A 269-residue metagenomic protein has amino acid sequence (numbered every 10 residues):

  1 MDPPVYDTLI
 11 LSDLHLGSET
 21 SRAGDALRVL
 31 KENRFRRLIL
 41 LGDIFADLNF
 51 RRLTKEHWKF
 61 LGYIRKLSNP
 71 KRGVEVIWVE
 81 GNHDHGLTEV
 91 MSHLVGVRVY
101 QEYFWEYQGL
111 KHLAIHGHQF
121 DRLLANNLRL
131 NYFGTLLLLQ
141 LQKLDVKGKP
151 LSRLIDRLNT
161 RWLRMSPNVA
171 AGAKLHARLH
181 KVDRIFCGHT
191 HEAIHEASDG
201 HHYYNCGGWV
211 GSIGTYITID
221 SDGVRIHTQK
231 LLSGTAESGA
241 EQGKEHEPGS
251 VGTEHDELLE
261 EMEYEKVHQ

Functional and structural regions predicted by a protein language model:
D2-D7, L16-Y107: Core catalytic region of metal-dependent phosphoesterases/phosphodiesterases, especially metallo-beta-lactamase-like
Y6-T8, R37, L110-H112, R184 (+1 more regions): Structural motif
D7-H15, K111-H118, Y203-G207: Active-site-proximal beta-strand elements of phosphoester/diester hydrolases
D13, L38, D43, I64 (+5 more regions): Divalent metal-coordination and catalytic microenvironments
L16-E19, F45-N49, V79-E89, Q119-L123 (+2 more regions): Active-site environment of divalent metal-dependent phosphoester hydrolases
G62, I77-H180: Conserved catalytic scaffold of divalent metal-dependent phosphoesterases
Y107-Q108, A197-Q269: Binuclear metal-dependent phosphoesterase catalytic core
W162-S221: Extended, basic/helix-rich recognition subdomains
